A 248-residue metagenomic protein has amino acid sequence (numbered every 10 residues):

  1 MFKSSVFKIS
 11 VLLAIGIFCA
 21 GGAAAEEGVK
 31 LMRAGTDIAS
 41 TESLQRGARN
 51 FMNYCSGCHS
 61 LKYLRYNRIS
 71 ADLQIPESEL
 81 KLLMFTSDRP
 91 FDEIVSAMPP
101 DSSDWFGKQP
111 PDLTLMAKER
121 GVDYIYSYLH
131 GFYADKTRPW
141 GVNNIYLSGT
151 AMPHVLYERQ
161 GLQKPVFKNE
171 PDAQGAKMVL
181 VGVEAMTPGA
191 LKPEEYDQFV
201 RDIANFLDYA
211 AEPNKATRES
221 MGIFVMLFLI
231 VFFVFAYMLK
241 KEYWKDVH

Functional and structural regions predicted by a protein language model:
M1-V11: Bacterial N-terminal signal peptides that target proteins for export
S10-C19: Bacterial N-terminal signal peptides
C19-A25: Sec/Tat signal peptide C-region and signal peptidase I cleavage site
E26-R49, S60-A71, A211-E219: Electrostatic cytochrome c docking/interface patches
F51-K62, I203: The canonical Cys-X-X-Cys-His
Q74-I145, T150-D172, K177-Y196: Electron-transfer interface patches adjacent to heme c in soluble/periplasmic c-type cytochromes and di-/multiheme
T187-G222: Short, aromatic-rich amphipathic segments at membrane interfaces that lie adjacent to a transmembrane helix or signal
R218-I223, L227-H248: Juxtamembrane interface at the cytosolic side of transmembrane helices
